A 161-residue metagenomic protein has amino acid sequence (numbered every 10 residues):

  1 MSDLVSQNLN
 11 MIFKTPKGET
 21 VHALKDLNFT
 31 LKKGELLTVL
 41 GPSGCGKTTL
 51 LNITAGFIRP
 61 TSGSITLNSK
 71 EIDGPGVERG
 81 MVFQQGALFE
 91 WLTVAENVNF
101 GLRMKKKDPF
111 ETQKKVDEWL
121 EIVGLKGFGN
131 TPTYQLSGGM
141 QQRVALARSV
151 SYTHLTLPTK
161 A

Functional and structural regions predicted by a protein language model:
L40-P42: The feature captures the beta-strand-to-loop junction immediately N-terminal to the Walker
A55: Helix-to-loop junction immediately C-terminal to a conserved catalytic motif
G63-P75: Conserved ABC transporter NBD signature motif
L92-F100: Short coil-to-helix segment of the ABC ATPase nucleotide-binding domain corresponding to the Q-loop/switch region
N99, F110-F128: Conserved ABC ATPase "signature" region
P132-L136, M140: Conserved ABC ATPase signature
L157-A161: Single conserved hydrophobic/aromatic residue that forms the stacking wall/gate of nucleotide- or nucleobase-binding
